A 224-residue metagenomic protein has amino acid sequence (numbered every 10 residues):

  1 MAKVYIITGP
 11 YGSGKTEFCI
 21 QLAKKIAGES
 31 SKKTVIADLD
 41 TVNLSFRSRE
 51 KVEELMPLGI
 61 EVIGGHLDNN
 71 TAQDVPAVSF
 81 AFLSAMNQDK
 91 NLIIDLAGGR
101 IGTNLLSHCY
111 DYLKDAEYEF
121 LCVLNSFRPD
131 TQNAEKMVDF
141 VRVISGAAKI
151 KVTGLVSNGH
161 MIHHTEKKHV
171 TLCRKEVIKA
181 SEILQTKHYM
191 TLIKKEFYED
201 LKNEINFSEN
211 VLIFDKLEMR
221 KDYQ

Functional and structural regions predicted by a protein language model:
V4: Walker A (P-loop) ATP-phosphate-binding motif of ABC ATPase nucleotide-binding domains
I7: Hydrophobic anchor at the beta1->P-loop junction of P-loop NTPases
Y11: The conserved Walker
K15: Conserved lysine of the Walker
F18, L22: Hydrophobic positions on the alpha1 helix immediately C-terminal to the Walker A/P-loop
K25-D74: N-terminal phosphate/diphosphate-binding loop that engages ATP/GTP or pyrophosphate donors across diverse enzyme folds
G65-N70, K90-L105: Switch II (G3) loop of P-loop NTPases
R100-N206, K221: Conserved catalytic-core segment of NTP-binding enzymes
